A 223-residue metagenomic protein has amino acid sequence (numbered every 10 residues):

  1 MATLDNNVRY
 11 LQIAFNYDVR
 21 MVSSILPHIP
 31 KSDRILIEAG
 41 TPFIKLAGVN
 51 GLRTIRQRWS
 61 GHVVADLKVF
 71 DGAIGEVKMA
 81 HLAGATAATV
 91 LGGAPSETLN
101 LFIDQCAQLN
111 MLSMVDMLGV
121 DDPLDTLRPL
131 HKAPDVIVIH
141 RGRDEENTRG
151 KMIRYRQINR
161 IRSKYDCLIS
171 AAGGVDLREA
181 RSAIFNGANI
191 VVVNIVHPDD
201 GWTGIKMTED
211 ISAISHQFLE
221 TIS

Functional and structural regions predicted by a protein language model:
M1-A65, V69-I74, K206-Q217: Conserved N-terminal beta1-alpha1 strand-loop-helix module at the mouth
L4-N7, G75, M79-D166: Conserved anion-binding
R9-F15, I35-A39, V63-L67, A88-V90 (+4 more regions): Hydrophobic faces of well-ordered beta-strands that scaffold small-molecule active sites in alpha/beta enzyme cores
Y17-M21, T41-L46, F70-G72, P95-E97 (+4 more regions): Short, small-residue-enriched loops and turns at beta-alpha junctions that line or gate enzyme active sites
F102, C106, I184, V193-S223: C-terminal helical cap(s) of enzyme catalytic domains, especially alpha/beta-barrels
D135-G201, I205: Active-site/ligand-binding-proximal alpha/beta "capping" segment
